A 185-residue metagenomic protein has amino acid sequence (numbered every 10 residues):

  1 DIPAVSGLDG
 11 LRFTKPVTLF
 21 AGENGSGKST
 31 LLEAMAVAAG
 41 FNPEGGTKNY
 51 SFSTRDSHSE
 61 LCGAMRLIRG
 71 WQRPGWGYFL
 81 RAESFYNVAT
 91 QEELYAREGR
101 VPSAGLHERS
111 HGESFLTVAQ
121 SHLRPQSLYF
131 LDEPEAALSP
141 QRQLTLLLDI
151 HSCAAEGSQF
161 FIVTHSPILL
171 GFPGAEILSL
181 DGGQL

Functional and structural regions predicted by a protein language model:
D1-D9, T14: N-terminal pre-Walker A segment at the start of P-loop NTPase domains
V17-L19, S29-R97: ABC ATPase nucleotide-binding domain signature region
A21-G22, E133: The Walker A (P-loop) glycine that initiates the GxxxxGKT/S ATP-binding motif of P-loop NTPases
G25-S26: ATP-binding Walker
W76, P125-L128, A154-F161: Loop/turn-to-beta-strand initiation segments
R109-E133, Q141-C153: GG-anchored amphipathic helix commonly corresponding to the ABC/SMC/Rad50 NBD signature/C-loop
Q141-Q159, S166-L185: C-terminal lobe/lid and adjacent interdomain/linker elements of RecA-like ASCE P-loop ATPase modules
